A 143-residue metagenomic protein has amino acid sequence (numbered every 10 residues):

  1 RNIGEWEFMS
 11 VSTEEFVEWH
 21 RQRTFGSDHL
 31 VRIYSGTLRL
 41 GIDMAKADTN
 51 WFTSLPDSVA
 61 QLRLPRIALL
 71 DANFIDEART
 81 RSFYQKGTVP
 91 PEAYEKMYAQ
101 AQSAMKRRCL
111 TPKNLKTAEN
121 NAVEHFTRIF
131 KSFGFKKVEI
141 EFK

Functional and structural regions predicted by a protein language model:
R1-K143: Domain-level marker for long, solvent-exposed, non-transmembrane regions
